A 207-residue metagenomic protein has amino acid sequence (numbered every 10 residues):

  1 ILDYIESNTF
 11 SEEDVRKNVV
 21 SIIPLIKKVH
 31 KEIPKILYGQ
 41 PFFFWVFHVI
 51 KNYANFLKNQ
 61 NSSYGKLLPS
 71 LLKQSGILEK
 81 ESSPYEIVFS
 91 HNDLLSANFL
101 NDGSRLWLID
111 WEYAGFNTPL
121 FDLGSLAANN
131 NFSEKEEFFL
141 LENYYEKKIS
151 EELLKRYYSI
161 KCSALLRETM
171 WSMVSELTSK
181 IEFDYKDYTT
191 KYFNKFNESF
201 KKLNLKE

Functional and structural regions predicted by a protein language model:
I1-F44, K51-K66, P84: ATP-binding pocket architecture of kinase catalytic cores
N8, I26-L37, E79-S82, N130 (+3 more regions): A general structural signal marking secondary-structure boundaries and capping sites
N18, W107, G124-L126: Glycine-rich, phosphate-binding/catalytic loops in enzymes
N18-S21, L67, P119-D122, L165: An acidic site on a long C-lobe helix of protein kinase domains
K58-N59, K66, M170-E207: ATP/Mg2+ or Mg2+-diphosphate-binding catalytic cores that bind nucleotide phosphates or diphosphates via glycine-rich
G76-F121: Active-site acidic catalytic loop and adjacent metal/ATP-binding pocket of ATP-dependent phosphoryl transfer enzymes
L120-I149, C162-I181, K195: Active-site activation/catalytic loop segments of kinase-like enzymes and analogous catalytic loops in related
K155, S159-C162: Start-of-helix signal in alpha-solenoid helical-repeat scaffolds, especially tetratricopeptide repeats
